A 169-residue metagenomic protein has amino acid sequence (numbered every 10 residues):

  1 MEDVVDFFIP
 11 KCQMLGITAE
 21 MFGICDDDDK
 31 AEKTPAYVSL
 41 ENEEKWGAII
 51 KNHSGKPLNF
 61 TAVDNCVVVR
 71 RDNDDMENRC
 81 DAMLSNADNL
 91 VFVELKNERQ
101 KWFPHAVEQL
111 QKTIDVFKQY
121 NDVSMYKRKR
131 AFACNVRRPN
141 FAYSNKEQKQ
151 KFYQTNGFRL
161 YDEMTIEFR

Functional and structural regions predicted by a protein language model:
M1-P57, T61: Charge-rich, low-complexity N-terminal segments
E2-G16, R128-R169: Domain-level recognition of nuclease-like catalytic cores that cleave nucleotide substrates
F60-D81: Short, solvent-exposed beta-alpha or beta-beta edge segments that form flexible loop/patches at the rim of ligand
M76-S85, W102, A106: Catalytic centers of nucleases
A82-L84, N89-N97: Conserved catalytic cores of phosphodiester-cleaving nucleases, focusing on short active-site segments
E98-K112, F117: Mg2+/Mn2+-dependent nuclease catalytic core
I114-N121, F152-N156: Hydrophobic, Leu/Ile/Phe/Ala-enriched alpha-helical segments that form helix-helix packing faces
D122-R128: Short helix-terminating capping/connector loops at secondary-structure junctions
